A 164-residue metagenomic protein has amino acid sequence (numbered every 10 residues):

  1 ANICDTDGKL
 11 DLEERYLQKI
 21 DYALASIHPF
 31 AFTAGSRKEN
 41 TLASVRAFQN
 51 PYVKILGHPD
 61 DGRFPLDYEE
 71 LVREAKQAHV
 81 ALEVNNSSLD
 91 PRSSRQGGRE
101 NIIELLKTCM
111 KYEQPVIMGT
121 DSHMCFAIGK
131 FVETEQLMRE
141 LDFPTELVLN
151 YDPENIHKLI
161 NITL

Functional and structural regions predicted by a protein language model:
A1-V84, R139-L141, L147-V148, N155-L164: Extended substrate/RNA-proximal surfaces in nucleic-acid metabolism proteins
N50-Y52, C109-E113: A structural motif corresponding to the C-terminal end of an alpha-helix and its immediate exit/capping segment
P65-R73, R92-T108, C125-R139, L159-I160: Histidine/acidic-residue-rich catalytic or RNA/ligand-binding cores of hydrolases and nuclease-related proteins
A78-H79, L106-M110: Alpha-helix-loop-beta-strand connector modules within alpha/beta enzyme cores
A81-S94: His/Asp/Glu-enriched short active-site or ligand-binding loop at hydrolase and phosphoryl-transfer sites
V84-N86, M118-T120, D152: Active-site proximal loops enriched in glycine and acidic residues that flank catalytic Cys/His/Asp and coordinate
S87, L106, E113, G119: C-terminal active-site rim and adjoining tail of enzyme catalytic domains
Q114-I128, V148: Short acidic/histidine-rich active-site segments
